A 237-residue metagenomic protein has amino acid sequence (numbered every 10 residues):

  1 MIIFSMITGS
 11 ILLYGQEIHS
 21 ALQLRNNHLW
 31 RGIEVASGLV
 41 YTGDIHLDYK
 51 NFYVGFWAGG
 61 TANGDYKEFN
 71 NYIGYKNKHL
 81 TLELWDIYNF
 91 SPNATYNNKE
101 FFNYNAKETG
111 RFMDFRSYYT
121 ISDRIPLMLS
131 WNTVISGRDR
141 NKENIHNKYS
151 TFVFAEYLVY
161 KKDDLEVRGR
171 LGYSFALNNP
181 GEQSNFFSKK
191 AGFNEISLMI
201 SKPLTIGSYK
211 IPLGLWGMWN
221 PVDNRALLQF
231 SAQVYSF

Functional and structural regions predicted by a protein language model:
M1-H19, F237: Cleavable N-terminal export/targeting peptides
Q16-D48: Outer-membrane beta-barrel initiation region
H19-R25, D44-H46, Y53-G59, G74 (+5 more regions): Transmembrane beta-strands of outer-membrane beta-barrel proteins
G32-S37, Y66-N70, A94-F101, D139-I145 (+2 more regions): Outer-membrane beta-barrel translocator domains and adjoining extracellular loop/strand segments of Gram-negative
S37-Y41, D48, D65-F69, K76 (+4 more regions): Residues that define the transmembrane beta-barrel architecture of outer-membrane proteins
G38-L84, V159-E166, A176: Glycine- and aromatic-enriched membrane insertion/assembly motifs of diderm outer-membrane and organelle channel
N71-Y72, T81-R111: Glycine/small-residue-rich loop that forms an oxyanion/phosphate-binding "nest" at active or ligand-binding sites
S122-G214, M218-D223, S231-F237: Outer-membrane beta-barrel transmembrane domain signature
